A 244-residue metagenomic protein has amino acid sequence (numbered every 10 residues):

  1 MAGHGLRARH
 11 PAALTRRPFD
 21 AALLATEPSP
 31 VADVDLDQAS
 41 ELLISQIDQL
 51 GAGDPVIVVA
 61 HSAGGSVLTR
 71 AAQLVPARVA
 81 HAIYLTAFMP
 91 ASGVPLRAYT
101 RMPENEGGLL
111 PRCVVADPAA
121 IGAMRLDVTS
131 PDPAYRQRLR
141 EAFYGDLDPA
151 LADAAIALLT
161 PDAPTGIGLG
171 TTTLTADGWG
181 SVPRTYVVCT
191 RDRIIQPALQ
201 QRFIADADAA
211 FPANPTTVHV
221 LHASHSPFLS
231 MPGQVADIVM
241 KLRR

Functional and structural regions predicted by a protein language model:
M1-A52: Active-site catalytic motif of lipid deacylating hydrolases and related acyltransferases
V56-I57, A80-I83: Residue in the alpha/beta-hydrolase core beta-strand immediately N-terminal to the catalytic nucleophile
V59-G64, L68: Gly/Ala-rich beta-loop-alpha elbow adjacent to hydrolase catalytic centers
Q73, I83-L126, G166-G168, F203: Flexible "cap/lid" loop of the alpha/beta hydrolase fold
A82, P183-D192: Conserved strand-to-loop "acid loop" that flanks and positions the catalytic carboxylate
A154-G178, V182: Active-site nucleophile elbow and catalytic-triad environment of alpha/beta-hydrolase enzymes
W179-R184, N214-T216: Short, proline-enriched alpha-helix->beta-strand connector loops that line the catalytic pocket of alpha/beta-hydrolase
T190-L221, Q234, K241-L242: Conserved loop-alpha-helix segment in the C-terminal half of the alpha/beta-hydrolase fold that carries the catalytic
